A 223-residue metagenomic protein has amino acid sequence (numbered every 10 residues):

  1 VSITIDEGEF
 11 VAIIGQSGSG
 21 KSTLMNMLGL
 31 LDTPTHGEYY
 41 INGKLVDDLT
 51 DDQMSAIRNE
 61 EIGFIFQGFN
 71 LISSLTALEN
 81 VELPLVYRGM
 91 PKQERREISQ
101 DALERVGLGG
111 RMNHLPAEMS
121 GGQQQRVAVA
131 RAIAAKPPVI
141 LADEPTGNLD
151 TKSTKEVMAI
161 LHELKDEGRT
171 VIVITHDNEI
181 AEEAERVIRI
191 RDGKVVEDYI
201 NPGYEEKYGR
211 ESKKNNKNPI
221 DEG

Functional and structural regions predicted by a protein language model:
V1-I190: ABC family nucleotide-binding domain
K194-G223: Conserved beta-strand-loop-alpha-helix hinge in the C-terminal portion of ABC ATPase nucleotide-binding domains
